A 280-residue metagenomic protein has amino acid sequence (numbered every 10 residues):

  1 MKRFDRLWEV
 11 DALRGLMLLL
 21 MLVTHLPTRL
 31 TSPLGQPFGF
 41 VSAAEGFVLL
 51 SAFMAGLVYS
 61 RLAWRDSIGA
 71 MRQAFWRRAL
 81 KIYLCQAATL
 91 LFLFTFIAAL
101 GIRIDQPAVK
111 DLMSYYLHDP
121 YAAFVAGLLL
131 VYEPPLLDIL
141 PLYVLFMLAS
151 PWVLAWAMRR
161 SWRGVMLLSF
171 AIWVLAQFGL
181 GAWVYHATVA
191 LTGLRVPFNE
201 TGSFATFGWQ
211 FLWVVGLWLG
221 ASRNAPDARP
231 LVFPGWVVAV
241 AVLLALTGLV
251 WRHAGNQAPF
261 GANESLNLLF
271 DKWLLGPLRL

Functional and structural regions predicted by a protein language model:
M1-L280: Alpha-helical transmembrane segments and their immediate juxtamembrane cytosolic regions
